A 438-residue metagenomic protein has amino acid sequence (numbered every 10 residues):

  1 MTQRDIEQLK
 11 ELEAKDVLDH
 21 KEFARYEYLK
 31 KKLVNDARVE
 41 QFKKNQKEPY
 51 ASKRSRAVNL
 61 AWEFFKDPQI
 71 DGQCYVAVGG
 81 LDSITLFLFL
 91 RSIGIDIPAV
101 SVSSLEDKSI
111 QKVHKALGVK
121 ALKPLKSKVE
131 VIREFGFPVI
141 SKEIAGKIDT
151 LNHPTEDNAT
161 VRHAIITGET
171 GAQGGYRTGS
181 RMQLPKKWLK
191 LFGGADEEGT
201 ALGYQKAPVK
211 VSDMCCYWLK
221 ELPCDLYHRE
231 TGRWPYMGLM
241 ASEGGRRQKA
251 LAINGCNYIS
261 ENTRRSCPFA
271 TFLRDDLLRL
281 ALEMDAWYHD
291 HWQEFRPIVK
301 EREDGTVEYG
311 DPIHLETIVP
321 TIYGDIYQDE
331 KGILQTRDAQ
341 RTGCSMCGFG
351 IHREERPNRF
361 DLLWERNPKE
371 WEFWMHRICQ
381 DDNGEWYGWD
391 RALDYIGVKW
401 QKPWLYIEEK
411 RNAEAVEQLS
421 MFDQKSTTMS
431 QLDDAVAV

Functional and structural regions predicted by a protein language model:
T2-E13, L18-F23: Short amphipathic alpha-helical heptad-repeat segments
Q3, A14, D36, S55 (+7 more regions): Low-complexity, intrinsically disordered short peptide segments enriched in small/polar/basic residues
Q8, R25, V211, Q340-G343: Secretory pathway export signals and precursors
E13, S127-E130, P403, T428: Short, solvent-exposed coil/turn linker segments
K15, R25, V436-V438: Intrinsic disorder/low-complexity segments
V17-K21, R25-D276, A281-E283: ATP-dependent adenylation/nucleotidyltransferase module used to activate substrates
A37-Q41, K66, G72, N262 (+2 more regions): ATP/NTP-dependent adenylation/nucleotidyl-transfer catalytic domains that generate, transfer, or process NMP-activated
